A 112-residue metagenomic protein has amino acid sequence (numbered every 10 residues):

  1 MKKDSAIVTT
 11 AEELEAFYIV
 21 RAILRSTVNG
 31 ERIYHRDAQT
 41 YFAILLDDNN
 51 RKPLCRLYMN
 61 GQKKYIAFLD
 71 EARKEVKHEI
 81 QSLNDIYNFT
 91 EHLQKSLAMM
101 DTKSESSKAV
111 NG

Functional and structural regions predicted by a protein language model:
M1-E79: Polyanion-binding interface signature
A72-G112: Ampiphathic alpha-helical segments that act as solvent-exposed interaction surfaces
